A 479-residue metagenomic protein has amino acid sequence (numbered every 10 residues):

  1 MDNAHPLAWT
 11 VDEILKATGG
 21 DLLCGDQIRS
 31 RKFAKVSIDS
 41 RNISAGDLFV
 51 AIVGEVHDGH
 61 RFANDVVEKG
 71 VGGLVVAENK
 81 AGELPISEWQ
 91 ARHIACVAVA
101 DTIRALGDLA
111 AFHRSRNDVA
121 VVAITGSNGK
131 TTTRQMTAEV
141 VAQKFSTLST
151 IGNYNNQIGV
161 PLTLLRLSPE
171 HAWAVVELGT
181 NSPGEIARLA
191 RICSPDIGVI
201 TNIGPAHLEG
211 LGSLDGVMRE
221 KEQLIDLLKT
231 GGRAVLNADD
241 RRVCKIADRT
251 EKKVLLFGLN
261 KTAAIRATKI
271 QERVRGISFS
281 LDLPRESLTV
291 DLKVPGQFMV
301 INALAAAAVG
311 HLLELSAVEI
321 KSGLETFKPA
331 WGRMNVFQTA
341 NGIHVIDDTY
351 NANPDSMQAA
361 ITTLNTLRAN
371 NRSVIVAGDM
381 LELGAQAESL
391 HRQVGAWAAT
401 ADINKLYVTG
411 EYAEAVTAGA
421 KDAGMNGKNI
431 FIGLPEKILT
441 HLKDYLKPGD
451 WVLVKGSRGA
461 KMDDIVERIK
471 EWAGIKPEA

Functional and structural regions predicted by a protein language model:
D2-A123, T132-Q143, L165, P435-Y445: Short, basic phosphate-binding NTP loop
A4-H5, I124, W331-N335, W451 (+3 more regions): ATP-dependent carboxylate/acyl-activation modules
E13-K16, A98, I103-A238, R242-T250 (+3 more regions): Phosphate-binding loop of NTP-binding sites
A17-T18, K80-P85, W89-Q90, V199-H344 (+3 more regions): Acidic, Mg2+-coordinating active-site environments of NTP-dependent enzymes
G54-H57, P329-G332, T349-M425, P477-E478: Active-site beta-alpha connecting loops in nucleotide-dependent enzymes
A63, V67, I86, I186 (+4 more regions): Generic hydrophobic/aromatic pocket-lining and core-packing "Φ" positions
A63-E68, A190-R191, N365, A399: Non-catalytic positions within long, well-ordered alpha-helices that form the structural scaffold/packing of enzyme
